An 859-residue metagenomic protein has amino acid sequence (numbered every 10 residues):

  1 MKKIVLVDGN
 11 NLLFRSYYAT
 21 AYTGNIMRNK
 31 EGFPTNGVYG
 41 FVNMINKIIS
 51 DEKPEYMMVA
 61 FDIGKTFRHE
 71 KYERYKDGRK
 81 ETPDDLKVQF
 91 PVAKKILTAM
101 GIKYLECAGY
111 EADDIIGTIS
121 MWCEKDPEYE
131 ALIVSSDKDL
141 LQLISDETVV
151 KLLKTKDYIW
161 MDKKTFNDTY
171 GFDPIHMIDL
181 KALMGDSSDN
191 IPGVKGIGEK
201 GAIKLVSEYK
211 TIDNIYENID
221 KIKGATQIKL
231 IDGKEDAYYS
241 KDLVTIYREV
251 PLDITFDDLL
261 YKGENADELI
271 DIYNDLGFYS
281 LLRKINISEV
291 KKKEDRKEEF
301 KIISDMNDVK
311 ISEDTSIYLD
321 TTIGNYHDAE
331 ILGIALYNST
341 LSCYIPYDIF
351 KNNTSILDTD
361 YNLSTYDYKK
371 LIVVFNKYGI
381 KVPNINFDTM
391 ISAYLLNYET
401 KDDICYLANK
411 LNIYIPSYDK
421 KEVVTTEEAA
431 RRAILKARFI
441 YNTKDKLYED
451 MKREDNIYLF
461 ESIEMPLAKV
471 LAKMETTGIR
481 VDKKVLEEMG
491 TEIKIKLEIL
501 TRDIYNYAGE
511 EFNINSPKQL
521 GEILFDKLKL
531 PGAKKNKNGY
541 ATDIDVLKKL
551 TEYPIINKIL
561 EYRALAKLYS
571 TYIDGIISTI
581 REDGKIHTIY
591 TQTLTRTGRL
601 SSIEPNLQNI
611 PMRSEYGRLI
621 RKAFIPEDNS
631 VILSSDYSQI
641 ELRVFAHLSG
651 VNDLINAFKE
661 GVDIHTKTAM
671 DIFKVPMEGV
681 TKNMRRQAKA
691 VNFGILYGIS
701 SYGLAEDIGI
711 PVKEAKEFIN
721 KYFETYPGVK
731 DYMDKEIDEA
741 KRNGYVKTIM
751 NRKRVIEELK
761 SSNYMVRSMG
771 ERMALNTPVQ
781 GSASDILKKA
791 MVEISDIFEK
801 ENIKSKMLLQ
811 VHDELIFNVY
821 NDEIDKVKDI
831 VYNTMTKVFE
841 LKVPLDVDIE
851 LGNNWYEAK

Functional and structural regions predicted by a protein language model:
K2-V134, K138-W160, D236-Y239, T245-D253 (+1 more regions): Noncatalytic, basic helical substrate-engagement surface that gates or grips nucleic-acid strands
I4, R15-S50, Y56-M58, E73-R74 (+4 more regions): Conserved RNase H-like, two-metal-ion catalytic cores of nucleic-acid enzymes
K53-F61, I102, K125-E128, S145-V149 (+6 more regions): Non-catalytic nucleic-acid-binding/docking modules located in mid-to-C-terminal regions of nucleic-acid enzymes
E106, W160-K181, A329-K452, I463-L471 (+1 more regions): Active-site-proximal helix-loop-helix substrate-binding element of RNase H-like nuclease domains
G233-Y347, L407, T426-A429, A433-M612 (+7 more regions): Conserved "right-hand" nucleotidyltransferase catalytic core of DNA-directed polymerases
A335-T340, L395-Y418, R432-I434, Q592-P676: Function-dense linear segments that define catalytic or interfacial modules in macromolecule-processing proteins
T476, E552, H587-T588, Q592-T595 (+3 more regions): Conserved catalytic core of nucleic-acid polymerases
I495-R502, N506-N557, E724-R772, N776-P778 (+1 more regions): C-terminal polymerase-core module
